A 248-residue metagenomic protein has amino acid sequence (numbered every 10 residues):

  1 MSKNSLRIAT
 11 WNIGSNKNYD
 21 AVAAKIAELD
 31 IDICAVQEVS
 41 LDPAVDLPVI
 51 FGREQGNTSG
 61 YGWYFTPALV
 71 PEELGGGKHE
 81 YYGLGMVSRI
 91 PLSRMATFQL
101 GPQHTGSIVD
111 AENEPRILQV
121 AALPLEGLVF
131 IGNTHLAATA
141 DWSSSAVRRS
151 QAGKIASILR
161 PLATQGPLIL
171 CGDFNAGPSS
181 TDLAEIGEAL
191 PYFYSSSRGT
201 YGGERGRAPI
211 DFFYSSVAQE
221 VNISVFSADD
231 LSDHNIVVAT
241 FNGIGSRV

Functional and structural regions predicted by a protein language model:
M1-T58, W63-Y82, R149-A156, L168-I169 (+1 more regions): N-terminal, active-site-proximal structural segment of metallo-dependent hydrolase catalytic domains
K3-G14, A96-F98, L128-A138: Active-site-proximal beta-strand elements of phosphoester/diester hydrolases
N12-I13, V39, L136, G172-F174 (+1 more regions): Active-site metal-binding loops of divalent metal-dependent hydrolases
E38, A140-S145: Second-shell loop/turn segments in exported
V39-L128, V225-D229, F241: Structured beta-strand-rich core segments of catalytic domains in phosphoester-bond hydrolases
G106, S157-I169, F174-V248: Metal-dependent phosphoester-hydrolase catalytic domains
I117-G132, S145-F174, D182-L183: His/acidic metal-ligating clusters that form di-metal
